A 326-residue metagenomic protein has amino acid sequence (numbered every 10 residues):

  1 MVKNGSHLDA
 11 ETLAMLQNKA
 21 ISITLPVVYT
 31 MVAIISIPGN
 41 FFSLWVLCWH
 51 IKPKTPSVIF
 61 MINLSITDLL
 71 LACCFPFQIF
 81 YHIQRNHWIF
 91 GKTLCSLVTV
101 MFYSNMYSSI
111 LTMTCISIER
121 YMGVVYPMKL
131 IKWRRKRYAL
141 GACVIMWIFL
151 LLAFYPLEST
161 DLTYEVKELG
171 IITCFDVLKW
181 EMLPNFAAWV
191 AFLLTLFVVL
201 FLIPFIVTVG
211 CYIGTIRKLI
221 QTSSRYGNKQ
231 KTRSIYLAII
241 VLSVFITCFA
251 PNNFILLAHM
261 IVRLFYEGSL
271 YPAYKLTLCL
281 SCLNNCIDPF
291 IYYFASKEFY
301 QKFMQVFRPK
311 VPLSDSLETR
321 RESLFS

Functional and structural regions predicted by a protein language model:
M1-K19, V166-K167, I171, K297-S326: Intrinsically disordered regulatory tails of 7TM GPCRs
G5-M15, R85-Y103, Y107, Y126 (+3 more regions): Loop architecture of class A 7-transmembrane GPCRs
N18-T30, K54-I116, G123-I131: Extracellular TM2-ECL1-early TM3 structural module of rhodopsin-like
A20-V27, V58, I62, F90-L97 (+6 more regions): Alpha-helical membrane-protein architecture signal
Y29-A33, V46, L70-N86, T99 (+6 more regions): Helix-to-loop junction signature of class
A33, N63-A72, C143-F154, F197-F205 (+2 more regions): Alpha-helical transmembrane segments of multi-pass membrane proteins
I37-C48, S65, A72-P76, S104-M128 (+2 more regions): Cytoplasm-facing ends of alpha-helical transmembrane segments in multi-pass membrane proteins
G170-W189, L193-F201, I216-F254: Intracellular effector-coupling site of seven-transmembrane GPCRs, centered on the ICL3-to-TM6 transition
